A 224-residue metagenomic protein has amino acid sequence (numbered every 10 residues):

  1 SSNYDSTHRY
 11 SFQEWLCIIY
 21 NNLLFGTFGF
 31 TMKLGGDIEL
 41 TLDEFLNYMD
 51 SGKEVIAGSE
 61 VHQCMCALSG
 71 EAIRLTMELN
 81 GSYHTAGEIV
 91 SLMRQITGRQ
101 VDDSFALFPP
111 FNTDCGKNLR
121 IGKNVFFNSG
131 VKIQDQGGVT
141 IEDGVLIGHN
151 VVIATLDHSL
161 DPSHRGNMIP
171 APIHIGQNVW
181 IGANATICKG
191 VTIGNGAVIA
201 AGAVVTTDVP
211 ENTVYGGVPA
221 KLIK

Functional and structural regions predicted by a protein language model:
T7-S104, A220-I223: Terminal amphipathic alpha-helical/low-complexity segments used for targeting or macromolecular assembly
F111-I121, F126-T192, V218-P219, K224: Flexible, glycine/small-residue-enriched loop-and-beta-strand segment within the central core of proteins
